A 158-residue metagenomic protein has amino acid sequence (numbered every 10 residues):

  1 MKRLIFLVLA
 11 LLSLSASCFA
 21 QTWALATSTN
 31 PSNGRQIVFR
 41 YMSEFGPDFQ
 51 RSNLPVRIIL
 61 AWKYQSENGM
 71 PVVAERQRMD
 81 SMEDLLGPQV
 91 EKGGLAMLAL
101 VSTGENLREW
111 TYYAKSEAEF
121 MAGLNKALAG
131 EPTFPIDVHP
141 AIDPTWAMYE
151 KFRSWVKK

Functional and structural regions predicted by a protein language model:
I5-V8, C18-L85, K92-A99, K115-A118 (+2 more regions): Charge-rich, low-complexity segments
S13-S17: N-terminal signal peptide c-region/cleavage motif recognized by signal peptidases
W62-Y64, A114, A129-G130, A141: Charged, alpha-helical interface segments at or near domain boundaries
L100-E105: A short beta-turn/loop motif at secondary-structure boundaries
N106-K115: Short, well-ordered beta-strand segments in beta-rich or mixed alpha/beta enzyme and ligand-binding folds
A122-E131: Short amphipathic alpha-helices in soluble, non-transmembrane regions that often serve as interface/regulatory elements
G130-V156: Conserved short beta-strand edge segments in small beta-sheet-based binding/regulatory domains
